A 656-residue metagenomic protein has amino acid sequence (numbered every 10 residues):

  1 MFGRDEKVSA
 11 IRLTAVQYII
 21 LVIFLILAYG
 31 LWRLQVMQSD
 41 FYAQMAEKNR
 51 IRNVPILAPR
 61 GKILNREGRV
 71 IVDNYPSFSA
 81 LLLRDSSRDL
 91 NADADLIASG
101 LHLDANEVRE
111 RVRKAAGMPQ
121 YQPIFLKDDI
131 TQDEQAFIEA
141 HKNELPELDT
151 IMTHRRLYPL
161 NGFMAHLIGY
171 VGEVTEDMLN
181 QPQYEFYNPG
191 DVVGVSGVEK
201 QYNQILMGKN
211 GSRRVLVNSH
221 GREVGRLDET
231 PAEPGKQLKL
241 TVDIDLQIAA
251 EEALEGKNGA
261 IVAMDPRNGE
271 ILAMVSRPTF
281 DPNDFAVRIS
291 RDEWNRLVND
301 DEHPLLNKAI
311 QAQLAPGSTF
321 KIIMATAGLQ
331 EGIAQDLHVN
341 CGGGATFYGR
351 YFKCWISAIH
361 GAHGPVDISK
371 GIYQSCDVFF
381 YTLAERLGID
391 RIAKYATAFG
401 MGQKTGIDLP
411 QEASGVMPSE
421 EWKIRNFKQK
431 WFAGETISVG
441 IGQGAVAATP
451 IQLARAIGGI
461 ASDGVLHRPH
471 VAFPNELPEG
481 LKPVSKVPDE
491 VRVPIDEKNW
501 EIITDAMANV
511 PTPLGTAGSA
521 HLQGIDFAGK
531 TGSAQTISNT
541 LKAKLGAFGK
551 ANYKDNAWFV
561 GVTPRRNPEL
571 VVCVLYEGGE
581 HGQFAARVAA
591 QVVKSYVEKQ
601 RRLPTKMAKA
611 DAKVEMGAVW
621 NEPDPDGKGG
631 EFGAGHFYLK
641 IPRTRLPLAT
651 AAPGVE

Functional and structural regions predicted by a protein language model:
M1-R291, D301, Q313, D336-L337 (+7 more regions): Periplasmic/cell-envelope proteins involved in peptidoglycan metabolism and beta-lactam response
V72, V217-L227, R267-S318, I323-V574 (+5 more regions): Beta-lactam-recognizing serine transpeptidase/beta-lactamase-like catalytic domain environment
